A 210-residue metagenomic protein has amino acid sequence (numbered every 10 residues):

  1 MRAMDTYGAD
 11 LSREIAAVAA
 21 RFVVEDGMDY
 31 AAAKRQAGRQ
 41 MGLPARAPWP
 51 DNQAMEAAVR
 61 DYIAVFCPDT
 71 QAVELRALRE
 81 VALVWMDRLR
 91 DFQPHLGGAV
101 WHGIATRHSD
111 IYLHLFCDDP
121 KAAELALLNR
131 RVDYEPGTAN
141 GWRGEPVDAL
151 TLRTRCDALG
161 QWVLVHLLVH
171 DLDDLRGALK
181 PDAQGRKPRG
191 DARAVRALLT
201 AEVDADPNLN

Functional and structural regions predicted by a protein language model:
R2-G27, A31-R107, D118-N210: Catalytic core of pol beta-like nucleotidyltransferases
Y112-D118: Short hydrophobic/aromatic beta-strand micro-patches that form the beta-sheet surface supporting nucleotide- or nucleic
